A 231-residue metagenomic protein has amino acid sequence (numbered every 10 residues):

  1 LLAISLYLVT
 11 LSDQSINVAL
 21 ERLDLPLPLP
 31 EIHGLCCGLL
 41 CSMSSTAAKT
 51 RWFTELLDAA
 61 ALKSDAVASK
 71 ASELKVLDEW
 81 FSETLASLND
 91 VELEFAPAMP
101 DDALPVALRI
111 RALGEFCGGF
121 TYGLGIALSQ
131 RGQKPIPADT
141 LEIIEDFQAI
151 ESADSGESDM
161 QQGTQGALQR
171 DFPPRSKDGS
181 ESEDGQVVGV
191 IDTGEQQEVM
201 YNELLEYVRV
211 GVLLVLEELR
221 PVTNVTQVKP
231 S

Functional and structural regions predicted by a protein language model:
L2-C117, T121-R175, E181-S231: Domain-length accessory/inserted modules outside core catalytic folds
